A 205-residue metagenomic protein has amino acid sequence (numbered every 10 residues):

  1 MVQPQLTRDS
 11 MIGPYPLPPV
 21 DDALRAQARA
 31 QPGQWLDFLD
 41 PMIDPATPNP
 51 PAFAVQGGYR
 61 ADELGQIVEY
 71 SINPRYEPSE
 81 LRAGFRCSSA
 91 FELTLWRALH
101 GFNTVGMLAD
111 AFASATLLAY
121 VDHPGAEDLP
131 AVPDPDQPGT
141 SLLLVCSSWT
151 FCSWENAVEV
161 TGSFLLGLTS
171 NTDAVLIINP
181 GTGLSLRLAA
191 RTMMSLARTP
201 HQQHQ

Functional and structural regions predicted by a protein language model:
V2-Q205: An interfacial alpha-helical scaffold signature
